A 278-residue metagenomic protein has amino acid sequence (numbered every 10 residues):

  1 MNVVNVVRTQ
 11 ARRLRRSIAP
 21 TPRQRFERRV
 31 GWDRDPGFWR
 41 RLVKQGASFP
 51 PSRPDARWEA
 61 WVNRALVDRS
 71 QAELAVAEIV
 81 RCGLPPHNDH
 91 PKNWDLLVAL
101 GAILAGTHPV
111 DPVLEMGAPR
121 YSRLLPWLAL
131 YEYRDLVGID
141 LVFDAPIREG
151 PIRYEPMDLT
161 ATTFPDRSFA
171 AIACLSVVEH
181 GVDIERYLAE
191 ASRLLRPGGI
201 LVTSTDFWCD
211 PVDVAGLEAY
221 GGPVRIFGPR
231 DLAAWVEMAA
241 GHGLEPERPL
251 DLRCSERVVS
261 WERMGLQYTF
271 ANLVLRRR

Functional and structural regions predicted by a protein language model:
M1-L66, L266-N272: Membrane-proximal basic amphipathic "stem/tether" segments
R53-T107: Class I SAM-dependent methyltransferase Rossmann-like catalytic core, especially the SAM/SAH-binding loop
L114-A161: Class I SAM-dependent methyltransferase SAM/SAH-binding core
T160-I172: A short acidic, Gly/Pro-enriched loop at the edge of an enzyme's catalytic core that lines a small-molecule cofactor
A170-D183: A short SAM/SAH-binding and catalytic strip from SAM-dependent methyltransferases
E185-I200: A short glycine-rich, Lys/Arg-flanked "PGG" loop and its adjoining helix->strand segment in the class I
I200-R230: Conserved class I S-adenosyl-L-methionine
P223-P249: Short alpha-helix
